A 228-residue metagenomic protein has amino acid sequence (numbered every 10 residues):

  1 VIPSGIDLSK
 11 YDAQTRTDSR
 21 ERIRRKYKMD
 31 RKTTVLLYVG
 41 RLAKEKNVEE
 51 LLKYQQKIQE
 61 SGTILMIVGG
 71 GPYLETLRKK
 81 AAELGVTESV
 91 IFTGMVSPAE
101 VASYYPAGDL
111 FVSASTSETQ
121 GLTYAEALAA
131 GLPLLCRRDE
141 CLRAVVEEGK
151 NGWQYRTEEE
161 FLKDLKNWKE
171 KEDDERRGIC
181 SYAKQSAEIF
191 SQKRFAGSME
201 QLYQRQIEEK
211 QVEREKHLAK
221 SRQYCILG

Functional and structural regions predicted by a protein language model:
V1-R20: Donor nucleotide-sugar binding/catalytic pocket of nucleotide-sugar-dependent glycosyltransferases
T34-K57, T63, P72-R78, E159: A conserved mid-protein helix/loop that constitutes part of the nucleotide-sugar donor-binding site
R78-V96: Nucleotide-activated donor-binding/catalytic signature segment of Leloir-type glycosyltransferases, i.e., the conserved
M95-V96, S103-G108: Short alpha-helical donor nucleotide-sugar binding micro-motif in glycosyltransferases
T116: Aromatic "clamp/platform" in nucleotide-sugar-dependent glycosyltransferases that forms part of the donor/acceptor
P133-C136: Short hydrophobic beta-strand element within catalytic cores of glycosyltransferases and related nucleotide-activated
E148-G149, W153-E159, K166-D173: Conserved acidic donor-binding segment of nucleotide-sugar-dependent glycosyltransferases
E175-I189: A short, well-ordered alpha-helix in the C-terminal region of glycosyltransferases
